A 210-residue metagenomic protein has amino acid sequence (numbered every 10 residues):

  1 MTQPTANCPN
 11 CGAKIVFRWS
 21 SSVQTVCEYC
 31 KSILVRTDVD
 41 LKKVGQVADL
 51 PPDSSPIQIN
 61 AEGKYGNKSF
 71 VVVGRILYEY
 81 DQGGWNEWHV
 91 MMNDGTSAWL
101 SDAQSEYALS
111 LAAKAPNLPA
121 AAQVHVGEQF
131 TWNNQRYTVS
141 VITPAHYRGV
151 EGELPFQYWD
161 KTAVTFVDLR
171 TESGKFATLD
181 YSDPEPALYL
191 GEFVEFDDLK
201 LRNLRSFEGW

Functional and structural regions predicted by a protein language model:
M1-S69, G74-E87, M91-W210: Mixed-charge, low-complexity intrinsically disordered regions
